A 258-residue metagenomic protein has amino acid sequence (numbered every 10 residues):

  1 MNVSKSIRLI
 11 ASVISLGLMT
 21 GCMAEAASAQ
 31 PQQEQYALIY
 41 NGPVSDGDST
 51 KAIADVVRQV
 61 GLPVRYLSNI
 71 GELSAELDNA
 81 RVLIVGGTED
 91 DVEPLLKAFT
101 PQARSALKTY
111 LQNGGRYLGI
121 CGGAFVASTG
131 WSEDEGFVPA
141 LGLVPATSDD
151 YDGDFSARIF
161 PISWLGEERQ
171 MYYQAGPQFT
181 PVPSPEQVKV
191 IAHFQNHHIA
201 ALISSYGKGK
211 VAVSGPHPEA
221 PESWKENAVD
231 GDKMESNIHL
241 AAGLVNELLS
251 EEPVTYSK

Functional and structural regions predicted by a protein language model:
N2-A11: Bacterial N-terminal signal peptides that target proteins for export
I10-G21: Bacterial N-terminal signal peptides
G21-Q32: Bacterial Sec-dependent signal peptides at the C-terminal "C-region" and cleavage site
E34-D46: Short hydrophobic beta-strand segments
D46-S132: Helical hinge/lid and interdomain linker segments adjacent to catalytic or ligand-binding clefts that mediate domain
K108, P216-K258: Extracellular ligand-binding/catalytic regions of CAZymes and related secreted enzymes and adhesion modules
D134-E167: A conserved active-site-flanking secondary-structure segment within enzyme catalytic domains
D154-E222: Catalytic beta-strand/loop cores that center a nucleophilic Ser/Cys/Thr and support acyl-enzyme chemistry
